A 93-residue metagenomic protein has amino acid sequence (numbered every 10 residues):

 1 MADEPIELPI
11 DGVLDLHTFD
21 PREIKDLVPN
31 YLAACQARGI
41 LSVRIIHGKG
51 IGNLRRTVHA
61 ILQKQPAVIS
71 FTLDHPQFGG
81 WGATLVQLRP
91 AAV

Functional and structural regions predicted by a protein language model:
M1-V93: Long, charged, low-complexity intrinsically disordered regions
